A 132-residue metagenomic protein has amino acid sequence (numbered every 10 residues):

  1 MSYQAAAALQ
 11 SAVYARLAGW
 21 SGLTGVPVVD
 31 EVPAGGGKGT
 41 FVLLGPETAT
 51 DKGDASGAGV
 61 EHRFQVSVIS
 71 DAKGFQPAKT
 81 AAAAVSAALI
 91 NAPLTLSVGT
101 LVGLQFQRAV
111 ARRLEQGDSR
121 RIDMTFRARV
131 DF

Functional and structural regions predicted by a protein language model:
M1-S56, Q76, A87, A92-V98: Small/polar-rich, solvent-exposed N-terminal microdomains that initiate assembly or binding
T40-F41, R63, G103, D123: A residue-level signal for beta-strand positions that form part of recognition/binding surfaces within mature
A49-K52, D71, A111-R112: Short beta-turn/strand-loop junction motif enriched in small, turn-promoting residues
G53-G59, L114-S119: Short, solvent-exposed beta-strand/turn "edge" segments of beta-rich domains on protein surfaces
A58-A72, R120-V130: Oligomerization/assembly interface segments of phage tail-like spikes and tubes
K73-K79: Short, conserved charged micro-motifs
A87-F132: Acidic-leaning, charged glycine-interspersed low-complexity segments
